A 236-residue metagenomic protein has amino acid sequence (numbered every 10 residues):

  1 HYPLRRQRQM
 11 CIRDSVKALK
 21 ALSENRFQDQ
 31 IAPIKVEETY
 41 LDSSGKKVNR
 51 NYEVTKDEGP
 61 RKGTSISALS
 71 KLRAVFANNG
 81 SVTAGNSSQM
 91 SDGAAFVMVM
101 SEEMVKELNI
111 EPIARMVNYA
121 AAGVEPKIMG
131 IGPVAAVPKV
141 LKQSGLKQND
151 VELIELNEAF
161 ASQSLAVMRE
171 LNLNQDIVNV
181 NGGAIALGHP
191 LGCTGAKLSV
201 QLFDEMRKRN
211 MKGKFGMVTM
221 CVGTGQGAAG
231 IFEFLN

Functional and structural regions predicted by a protein language model:
H1-R8, I12: Single conserved hydrophobic/aromatic residue that forms the stacking wall/gate of nucleotide- or nucleobase-binding
Q9, N79-Q89, A120, D150-A159 (+2 more regions): Cysteine-centered functional microenvironments
R13-E107, E170, Q175-I177: N-terminal extracellular/periplasmic Venus flytrap/periplasmic-binding protein-like
R13-K17, V99-E103, I131-S144, S162-L165 (+1 more regions): Short, well-ordered amphipathic alpha-helical segments that serve as non-catalytic structural scaffolds within diverse
Q30, V36, Y40, V117-A186: Active-site pocket-lining segment
G45-K47, K127-M129, P190-L191, G227-F232: Short acidic, glycine/serine/threonine-rich loops at helix termini
T64-I131, A135, V200-Q201, K208-F215 (+1 more regions): Condensing-enzyme catalytic core mediating Claisen C-C bond formation in acyl metabolism
Q148, R169-N179, A184-A229: Internal helix-turn-beta structural module
